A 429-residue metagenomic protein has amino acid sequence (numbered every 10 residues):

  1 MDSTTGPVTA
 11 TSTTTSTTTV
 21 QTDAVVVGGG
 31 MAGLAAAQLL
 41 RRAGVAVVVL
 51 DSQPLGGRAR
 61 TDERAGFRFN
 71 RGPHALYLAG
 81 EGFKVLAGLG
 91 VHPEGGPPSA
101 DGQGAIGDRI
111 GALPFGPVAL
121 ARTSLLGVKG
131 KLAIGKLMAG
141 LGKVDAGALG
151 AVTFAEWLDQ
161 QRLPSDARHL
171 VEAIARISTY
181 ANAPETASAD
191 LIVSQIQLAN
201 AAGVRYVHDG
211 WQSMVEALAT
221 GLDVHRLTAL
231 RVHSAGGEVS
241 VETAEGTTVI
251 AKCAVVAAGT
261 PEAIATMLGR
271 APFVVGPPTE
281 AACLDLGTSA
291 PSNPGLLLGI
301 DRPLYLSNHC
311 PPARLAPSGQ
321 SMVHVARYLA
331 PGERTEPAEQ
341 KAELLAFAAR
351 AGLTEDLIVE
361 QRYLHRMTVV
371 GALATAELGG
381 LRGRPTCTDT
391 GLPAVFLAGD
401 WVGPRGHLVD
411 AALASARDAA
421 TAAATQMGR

Functional and structural regions predicted by a protein language model:
D2-T5, A10, T17-T19, R314-R429: Conserved flavin/dinucleotide-binding core of flavoenzymes
T22-V49: N-terminal Rossmann-like FAD-binding beta1-loop-alpha1 element of flavoenzymes
R41-R64: Glycine-rich FAD pyrophosphate-binding loop
R60-R68, L76-K136: A conserved beta-strand/loop capping segment in the N-terminal third of enzymes that catalyze redox or closely related
A75-G80, A146-G150, L198-A217, E336-Q340: Short beta-strand to alpha-helix junction loop
A121-V193, A201-A202: Rossmann-like flavin
V193-A244: Helical element adjacent to the flavin cofactor pocket in flavoenzyme catalytic cores
R231-R334: Mid-domain catalytic core of redox enzymes that form a hydrophobic substrate pocket/lid adjacent to a catalytic redox
